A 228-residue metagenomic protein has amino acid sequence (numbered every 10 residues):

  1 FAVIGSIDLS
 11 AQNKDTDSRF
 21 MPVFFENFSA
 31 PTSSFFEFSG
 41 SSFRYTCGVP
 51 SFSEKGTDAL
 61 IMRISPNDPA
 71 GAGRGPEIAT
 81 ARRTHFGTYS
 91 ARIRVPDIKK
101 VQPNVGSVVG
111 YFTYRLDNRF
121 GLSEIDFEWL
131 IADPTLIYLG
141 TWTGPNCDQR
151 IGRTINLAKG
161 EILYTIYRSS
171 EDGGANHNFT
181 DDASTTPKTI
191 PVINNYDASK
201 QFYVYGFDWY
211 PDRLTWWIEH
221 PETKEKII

Functional and structural regions predicted by a protein language model:
F1-I4: Bacterial N-terminal signal peptides
Q12-I228: GH16 jelly-roll
